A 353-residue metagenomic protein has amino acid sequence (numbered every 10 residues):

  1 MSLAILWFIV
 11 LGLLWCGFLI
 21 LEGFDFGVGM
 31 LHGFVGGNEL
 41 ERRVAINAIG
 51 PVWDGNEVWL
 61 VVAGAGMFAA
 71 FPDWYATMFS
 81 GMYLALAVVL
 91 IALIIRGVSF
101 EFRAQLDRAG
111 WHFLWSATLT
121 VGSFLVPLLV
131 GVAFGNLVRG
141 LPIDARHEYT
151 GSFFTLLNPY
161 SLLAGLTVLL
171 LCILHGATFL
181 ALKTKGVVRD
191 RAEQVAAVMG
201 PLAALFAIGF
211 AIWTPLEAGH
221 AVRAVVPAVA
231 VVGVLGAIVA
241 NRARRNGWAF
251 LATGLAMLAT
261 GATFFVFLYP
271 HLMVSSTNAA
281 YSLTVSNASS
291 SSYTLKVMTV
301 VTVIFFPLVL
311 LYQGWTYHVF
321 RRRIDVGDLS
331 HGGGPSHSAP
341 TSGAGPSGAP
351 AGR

Functional and structural regions predicted by a protein language model:
M1-G55, V61-G64: N-terminal signal-anchor module of multipass membrane proteins
L13, I20, V44-V58, G81-I91 (+3 more regions): Alpha-helical transmembrane segments of integral membrane proteins, especially early/N-terminal helices
F26-P51, F68-W74, E101-H112, L174-Q194 (+4 more regions): Juxtamembrane membrane-water interface segments of multi-pass membrane proteins, especially cytoplasmic-side
V52-S123, D144, A221: Membrane-interface helix-loop-helix modules in multi-pass inner-membrane proteins
F102-A249, T263: Long, contiguous internal "core" modules enriched in hydrophobic/ aromatic residues
L156-L171, S291-V309: Hydrophobic alpha-helical transmembrane segments
L258-A280: Juxtamembrane non-transmembrane "cap" segments at the membrane-aqueous interface of multi-pass membrane proteins
S275-V297: Short, membrane-exposed interhelical loops at transmembrane-helix boundaries
